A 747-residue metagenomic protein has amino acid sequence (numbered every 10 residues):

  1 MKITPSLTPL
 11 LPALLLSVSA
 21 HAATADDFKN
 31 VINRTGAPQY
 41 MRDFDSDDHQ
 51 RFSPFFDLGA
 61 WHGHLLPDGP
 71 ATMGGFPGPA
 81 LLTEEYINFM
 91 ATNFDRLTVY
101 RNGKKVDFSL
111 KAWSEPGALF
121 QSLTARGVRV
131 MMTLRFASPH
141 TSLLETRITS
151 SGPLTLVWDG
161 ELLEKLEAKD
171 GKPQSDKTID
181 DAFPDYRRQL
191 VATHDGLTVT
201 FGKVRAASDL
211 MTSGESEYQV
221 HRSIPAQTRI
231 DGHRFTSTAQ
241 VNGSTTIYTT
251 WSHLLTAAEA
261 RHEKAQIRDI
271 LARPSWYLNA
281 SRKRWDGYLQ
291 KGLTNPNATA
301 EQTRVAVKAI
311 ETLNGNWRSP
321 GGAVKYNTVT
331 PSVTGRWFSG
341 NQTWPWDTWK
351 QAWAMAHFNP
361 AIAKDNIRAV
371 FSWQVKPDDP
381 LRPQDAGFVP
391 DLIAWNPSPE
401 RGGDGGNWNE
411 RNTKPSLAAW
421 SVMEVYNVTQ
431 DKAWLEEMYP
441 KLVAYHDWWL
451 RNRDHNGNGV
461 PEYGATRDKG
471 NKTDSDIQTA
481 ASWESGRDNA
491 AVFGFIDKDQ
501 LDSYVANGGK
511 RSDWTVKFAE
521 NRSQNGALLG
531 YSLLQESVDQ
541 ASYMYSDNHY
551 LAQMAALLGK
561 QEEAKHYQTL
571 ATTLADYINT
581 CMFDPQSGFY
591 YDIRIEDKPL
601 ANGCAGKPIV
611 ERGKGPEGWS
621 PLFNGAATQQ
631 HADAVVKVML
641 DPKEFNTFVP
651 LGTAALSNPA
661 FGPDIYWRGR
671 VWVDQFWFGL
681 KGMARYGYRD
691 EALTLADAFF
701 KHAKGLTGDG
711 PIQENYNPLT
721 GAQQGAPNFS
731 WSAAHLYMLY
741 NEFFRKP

Functional and structural regions predicted by a protein language model:
K2-T4, A22-R304, R336-S339, W346 (+4 more regions): Terminal accessory carbohydrate-recognition/targeting modules of carbohydrate-active enzymes
P9-S17: Bacterial N-terminal signal peptides
M90-F94, T98-L134, S138, K637-V649 (+3 more regions): Non-catalytic C-terminal accessory modules of carbohydrate-active enzymes
P296-Q342, F371-W408, N458-E536, D576-V671 (+1 more regions): Extended glycan-interaction surfaces of carbohydrate-active proteins
N341-D378, E617-Q629, F676-A692, A696: Alpha-helical support elements that line or immediately flank enzyme active sites and cofactor-binding pockets
A419-V422, A541, N548, F676: TPR repeat positional signature
V425-E437, L551-H566, Y686: Inter-helical turn/loop segments and adjacent helix faces that build the functional surface of alpha-helical bundle
V538-Y577: Active-site neighborhood of glycoside hydrolase catalytic domains
